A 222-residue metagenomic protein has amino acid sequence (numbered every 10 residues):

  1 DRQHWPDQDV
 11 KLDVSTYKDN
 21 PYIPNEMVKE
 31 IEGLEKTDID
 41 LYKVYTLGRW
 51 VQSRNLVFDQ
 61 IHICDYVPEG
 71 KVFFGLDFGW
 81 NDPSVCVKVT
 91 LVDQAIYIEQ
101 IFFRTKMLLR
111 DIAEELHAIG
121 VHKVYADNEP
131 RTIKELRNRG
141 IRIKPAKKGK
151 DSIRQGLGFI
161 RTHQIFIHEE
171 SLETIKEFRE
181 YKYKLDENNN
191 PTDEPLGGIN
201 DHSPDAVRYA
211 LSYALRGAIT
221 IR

Functional and structural regions predicted by a protein language model:
D1-E26: Replace "adjacent to P-loop NTPase cores in ATP/GTP-dependent enzymes" with "adjacent to NTP-binding cores
V10-V14, F73, I143-P145: Conserved beta-strand scaffold positions in the cores of enzyme catalytic domains, especially in NTP/NDP-utilizing
S15, T46, C86, V124 (+2 more regions): A residue-level signal for conserved active-site and pocket-lining positions in enzyme catalytic cores
N20-G75: ATPase catalytic-site recognition across NTP-hydrolyzing enzymes
V67-L91: Gly/Thr-rich phosphate-binding beta-strand-loop-beta motif of the actin/hexokinase/Hsp70
V87, V92-G198, L215-I221: Mg2+-dependent endonuclease catalytic cores in nucleic-acid-processing enzymes, primarily RNase H-like
H202-A214: Stable alpha-helical structural segments in soluble proteins, enriched in small hydrophobic residues
